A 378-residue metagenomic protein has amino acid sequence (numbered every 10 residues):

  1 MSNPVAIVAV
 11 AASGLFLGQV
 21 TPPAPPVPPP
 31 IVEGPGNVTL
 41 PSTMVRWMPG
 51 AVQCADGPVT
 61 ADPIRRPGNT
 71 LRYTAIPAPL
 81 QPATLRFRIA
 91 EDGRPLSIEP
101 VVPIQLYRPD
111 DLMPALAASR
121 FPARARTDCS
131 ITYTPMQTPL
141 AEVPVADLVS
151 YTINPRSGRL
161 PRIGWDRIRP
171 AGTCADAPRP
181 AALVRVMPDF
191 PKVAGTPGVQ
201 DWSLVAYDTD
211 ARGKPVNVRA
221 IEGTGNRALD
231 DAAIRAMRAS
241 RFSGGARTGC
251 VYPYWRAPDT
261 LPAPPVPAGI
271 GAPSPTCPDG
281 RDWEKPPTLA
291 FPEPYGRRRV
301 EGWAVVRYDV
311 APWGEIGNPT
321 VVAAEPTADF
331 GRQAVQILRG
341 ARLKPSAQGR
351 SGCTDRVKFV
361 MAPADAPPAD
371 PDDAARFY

Functional and structural regions predicted by a protein language model:
M1-A9: Bacterial N-terminal signal peptides that target proteins for export
S2, G18-Y378: Charge-biased low-complexity segments
A9-F16: Bacterial N-terminal signal peptides
